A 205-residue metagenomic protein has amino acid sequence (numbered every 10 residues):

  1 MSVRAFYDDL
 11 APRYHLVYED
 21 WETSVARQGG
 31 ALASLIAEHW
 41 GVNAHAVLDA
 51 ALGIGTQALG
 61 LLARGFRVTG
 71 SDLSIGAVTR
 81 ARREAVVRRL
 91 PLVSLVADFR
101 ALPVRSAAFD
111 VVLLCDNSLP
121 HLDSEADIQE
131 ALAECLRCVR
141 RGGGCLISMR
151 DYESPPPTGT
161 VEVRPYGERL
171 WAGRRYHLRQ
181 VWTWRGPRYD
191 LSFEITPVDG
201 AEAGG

Functional and structural regions predicted by a protein language model:
M1-N43: Conserved class I S-adenosyl-L-methionine
N43-G53: Conserved class I S-adenosyl-L-methionine
T56-A101: Class I SAM-dependent methyltransferase SAM/SAH-binding core
P103-V111: A short acidic, Gly/Pro-enriched loop at the edge of an enzyme's catalytic core that lines a small-molecule cofactor
D110-A126: A short SAM/SAH-binding and catalytic strip from SAM-dependent methyltransferases
Q129-R141: A short glycine-rich, Lys/Arg-flanked "PGG" loop and its adjoining helix->strand segment in the class I
G142-M149: Conserved beta-strand signature within the Rossmann-like core of class I S-adenosyl-L-methionine
M149-G205: SAM-dependent methyltransferase
